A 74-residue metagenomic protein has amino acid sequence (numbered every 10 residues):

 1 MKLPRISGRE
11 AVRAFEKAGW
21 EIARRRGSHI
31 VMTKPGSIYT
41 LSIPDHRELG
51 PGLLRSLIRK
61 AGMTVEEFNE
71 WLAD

Functional and structural regions predicted by a protein language model:
M1-R26, I30-P35, Y39: N-terminal first-folded block
P4, H46-R47: Charged, low-complexity surface patches
R47-D74: C-terminal structural segments of small proteins and small subunits
